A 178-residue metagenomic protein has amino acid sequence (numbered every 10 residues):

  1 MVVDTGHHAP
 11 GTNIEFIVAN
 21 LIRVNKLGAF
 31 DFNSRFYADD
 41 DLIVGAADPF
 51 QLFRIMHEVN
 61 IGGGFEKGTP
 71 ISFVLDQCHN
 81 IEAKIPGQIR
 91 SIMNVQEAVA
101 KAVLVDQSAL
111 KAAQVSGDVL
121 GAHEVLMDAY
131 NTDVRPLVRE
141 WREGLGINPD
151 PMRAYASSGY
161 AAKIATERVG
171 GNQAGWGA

Functional and structural regions predicted by a protein language model:
V2-A178: Histidine-acidic metal/acid-base catalytic patches
